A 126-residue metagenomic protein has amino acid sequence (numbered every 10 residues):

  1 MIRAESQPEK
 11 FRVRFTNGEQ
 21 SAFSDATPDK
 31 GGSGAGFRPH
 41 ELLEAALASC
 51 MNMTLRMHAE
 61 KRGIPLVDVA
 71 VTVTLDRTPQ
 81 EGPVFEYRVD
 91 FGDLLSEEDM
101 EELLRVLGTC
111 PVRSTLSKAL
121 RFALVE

Functional and structural regions predicted by a protein language model:
M1-A45, M53-E126: Extended beta-strand/beta-hairpin segments
